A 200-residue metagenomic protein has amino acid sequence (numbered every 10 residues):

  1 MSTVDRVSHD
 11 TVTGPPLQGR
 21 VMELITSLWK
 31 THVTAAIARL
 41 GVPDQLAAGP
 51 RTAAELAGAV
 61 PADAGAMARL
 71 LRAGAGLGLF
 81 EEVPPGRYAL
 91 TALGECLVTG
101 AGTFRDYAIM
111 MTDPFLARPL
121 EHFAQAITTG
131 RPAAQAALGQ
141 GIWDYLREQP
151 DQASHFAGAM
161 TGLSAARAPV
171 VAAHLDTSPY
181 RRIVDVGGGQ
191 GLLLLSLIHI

Functional and structural regions predicted by a protein language model:
M1-R6: N-terminal acidic, proline/glycine-rich, low-complexity intrinsically disordered segments
V7-S8, V12, Q18-P50, G58-A59 (+1 more regions): Conserved Class I S-adenosyl-L-methionine-dependent methyltransferase catalytic core
A53: Helix-turn-helix DNA-binding elements, focusing on the entry/boundary residues of the two helices that contact DNA
P179-G189: Conserved class I S-adenosyl-L-methionine
I198-I200: Conserved small/polar residues in nucleotide/adenosyl-binding loops
